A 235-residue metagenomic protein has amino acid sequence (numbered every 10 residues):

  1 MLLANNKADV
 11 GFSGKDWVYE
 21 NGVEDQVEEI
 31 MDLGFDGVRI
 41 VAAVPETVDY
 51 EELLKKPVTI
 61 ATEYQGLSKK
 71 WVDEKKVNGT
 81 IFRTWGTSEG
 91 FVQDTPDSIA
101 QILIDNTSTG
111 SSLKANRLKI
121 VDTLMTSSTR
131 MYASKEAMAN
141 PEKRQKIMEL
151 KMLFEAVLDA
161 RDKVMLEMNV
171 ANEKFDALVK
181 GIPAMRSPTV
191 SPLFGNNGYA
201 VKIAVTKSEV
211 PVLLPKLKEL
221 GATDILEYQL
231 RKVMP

Functional and structural regions predicted by a protein language model:
M1-K7: Short, structured active-site "lid" loops
N5, F12-R39, T47-P235: Small-molecule-sensing regulatory modules
